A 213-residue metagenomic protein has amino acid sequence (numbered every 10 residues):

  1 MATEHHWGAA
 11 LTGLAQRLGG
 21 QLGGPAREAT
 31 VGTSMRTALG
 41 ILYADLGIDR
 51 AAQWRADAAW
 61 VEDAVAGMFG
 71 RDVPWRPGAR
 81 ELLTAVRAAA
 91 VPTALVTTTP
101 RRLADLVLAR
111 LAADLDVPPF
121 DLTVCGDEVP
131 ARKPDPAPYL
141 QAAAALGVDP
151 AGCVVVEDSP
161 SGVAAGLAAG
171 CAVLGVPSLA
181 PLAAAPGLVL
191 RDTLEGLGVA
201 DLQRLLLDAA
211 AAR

Functional and structural regions predicted by a protein language model:
M1-A89, R102: N-terminal helical cap/lid subdomain that shapes the substrate entry/recognition surface in HAD-like hydrolases
T3, T97, G162: Ser/Thr-glycine-rich phosphate-binding loops at phosphate-binding pockets of nucleotides, nucleotide cofactors
Q21, P92, A172: Residue-level detector of anion-binding/catalytic polar loops
T30, V96-T98, V156: Structural motif
W75, V96, A131: Residue-level marker of regulatory loop/turn positions in helix-turn-helix DNA-binding domains and in histidine
R80-A85, P100-R213: Asp-based, Mg2+/Mn2+-dependent phosphohydrolase catalytic module
A90-P92, A151-G152: Short coil/turn segments at beta-strand junctions that form active-site/ligand-binding loops
P92-T97, A112: Hydrophobic, well-structured mid-protein blocks that either form specific transmembrane helices
